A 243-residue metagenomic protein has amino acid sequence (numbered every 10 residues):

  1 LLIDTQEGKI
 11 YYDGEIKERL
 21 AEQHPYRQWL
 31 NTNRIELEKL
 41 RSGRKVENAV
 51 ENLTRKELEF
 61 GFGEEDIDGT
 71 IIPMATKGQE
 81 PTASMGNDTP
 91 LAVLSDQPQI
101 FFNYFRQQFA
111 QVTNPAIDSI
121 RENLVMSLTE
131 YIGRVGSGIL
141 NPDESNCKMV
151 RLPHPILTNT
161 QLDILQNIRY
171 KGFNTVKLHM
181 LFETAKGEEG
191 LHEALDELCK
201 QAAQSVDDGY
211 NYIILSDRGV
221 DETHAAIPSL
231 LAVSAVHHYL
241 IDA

Functional and structural regions predicted by a protein language model:
D4-E183, E188-L198, A203, D207 (+1 more regions): Extended, highly charged accessory segments
G187-G190, E197, S205-A243: Conserved structured catalytic cores and adjacent interaction surfaces of nucleotide-binding/hydrolyzing enzymes
